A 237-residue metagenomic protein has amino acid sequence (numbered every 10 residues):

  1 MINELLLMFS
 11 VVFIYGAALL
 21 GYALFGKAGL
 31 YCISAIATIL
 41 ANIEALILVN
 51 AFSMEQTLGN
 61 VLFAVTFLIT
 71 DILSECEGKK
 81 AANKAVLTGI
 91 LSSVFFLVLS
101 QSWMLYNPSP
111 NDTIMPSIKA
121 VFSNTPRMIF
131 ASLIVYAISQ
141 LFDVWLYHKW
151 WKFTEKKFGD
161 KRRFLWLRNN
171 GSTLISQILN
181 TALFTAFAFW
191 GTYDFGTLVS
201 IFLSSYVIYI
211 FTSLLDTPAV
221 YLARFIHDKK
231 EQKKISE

Functional and structural regions predicted by a protein language model:
M1-L73, K80: Hydrophobic transmembrane alpha-helices
N3, F142, H148, T154-E237: Alpha-helical transmembrane segments and their cytosolic interface
S34-L46, G89-Q101, R168, I175-Q177: Small-residue-rich segments of transmembrane alpha-helices in multi-pass membrane proteins, especially helix faces
E44-S53, C76, V98-N111: Transmembrane alpha-helix boundary signature
T57-V61, F130-I138, G171-I175, V207: Hydrophobic alpha-helical transmembrane segments of multi-pass membrane proteins
K80-T88, K161-R168: Membrane-interface alpha-helices at helix entry/exit sites of multi-pass transporters
L87, L91-P110, Y136-V144: Transmembrane alpha-helix/helix-exit interface in multi-pass inner-membrane proteins
W103-R127: Membrane-interface interhelical connector segments
